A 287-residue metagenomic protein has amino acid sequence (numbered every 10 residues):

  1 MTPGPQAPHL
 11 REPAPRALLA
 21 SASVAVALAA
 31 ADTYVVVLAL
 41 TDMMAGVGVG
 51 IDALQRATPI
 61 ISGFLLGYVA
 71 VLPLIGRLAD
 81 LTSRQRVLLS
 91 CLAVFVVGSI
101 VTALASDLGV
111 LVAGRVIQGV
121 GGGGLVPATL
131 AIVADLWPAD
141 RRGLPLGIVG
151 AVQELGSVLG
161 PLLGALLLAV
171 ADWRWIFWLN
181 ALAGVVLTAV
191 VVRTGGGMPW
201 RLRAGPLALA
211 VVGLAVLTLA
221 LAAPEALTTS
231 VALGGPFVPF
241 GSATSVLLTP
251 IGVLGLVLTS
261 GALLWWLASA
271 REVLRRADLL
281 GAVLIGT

Functional and structural regions predicted by a protein language model:
T2-G195: Transmembrane-helix bundle of Major Facilitator Superfamily
R174-T287: Hydrophobic transmembrane-helix bundles of small-molecule transporters
